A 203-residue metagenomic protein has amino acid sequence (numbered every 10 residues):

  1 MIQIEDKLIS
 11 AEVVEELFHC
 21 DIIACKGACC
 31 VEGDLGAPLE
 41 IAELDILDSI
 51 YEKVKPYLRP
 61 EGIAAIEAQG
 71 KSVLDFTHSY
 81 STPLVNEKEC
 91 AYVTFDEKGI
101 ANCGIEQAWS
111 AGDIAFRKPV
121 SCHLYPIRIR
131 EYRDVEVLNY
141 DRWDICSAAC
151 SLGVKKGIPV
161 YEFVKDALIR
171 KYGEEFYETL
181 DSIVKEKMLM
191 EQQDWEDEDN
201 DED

Functional and structural regions predicted by a protein language model:
M1-D203: Short loop/turn segments that flank or connect secondary-structure elements
